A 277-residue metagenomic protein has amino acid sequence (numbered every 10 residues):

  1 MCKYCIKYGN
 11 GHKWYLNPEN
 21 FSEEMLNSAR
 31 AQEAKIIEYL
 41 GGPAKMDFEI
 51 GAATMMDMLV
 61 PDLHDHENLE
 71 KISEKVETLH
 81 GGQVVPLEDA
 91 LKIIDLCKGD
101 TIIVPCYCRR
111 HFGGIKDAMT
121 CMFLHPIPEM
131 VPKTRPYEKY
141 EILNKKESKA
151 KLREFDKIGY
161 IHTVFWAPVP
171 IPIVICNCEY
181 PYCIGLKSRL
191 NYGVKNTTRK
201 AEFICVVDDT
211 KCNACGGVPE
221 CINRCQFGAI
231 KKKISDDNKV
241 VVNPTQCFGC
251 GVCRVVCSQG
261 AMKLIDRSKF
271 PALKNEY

Functional and structural regions predicted by a protein language model:
M1-H162, A167-P168, K231-I234, V241 (+2 more regions): Iron-sulfur (Fe-S) cluster-binding modules
K3-Y4, V104-F112, I173-G185, T210-F227 (+1 more regions): Local cysteine-cluster metal-coordination motifs and their immediate loop/turn environment, predominantly Fe-S cluster
G113-K116, K187-N191: A short secondary-structure junction signal
T134-G159, T163, N177-I184, Y192-R199 (+2 more regions): Conserved adenosyl
F165-V174, G193-N223, G228-G249, K263-L273 (+1 more regions): Ferredoxin-like iron-sulfur electron-transfer modules
I184-S188, R254-V255, P271-Y277: Short, structured secondary-structure boundary patches
